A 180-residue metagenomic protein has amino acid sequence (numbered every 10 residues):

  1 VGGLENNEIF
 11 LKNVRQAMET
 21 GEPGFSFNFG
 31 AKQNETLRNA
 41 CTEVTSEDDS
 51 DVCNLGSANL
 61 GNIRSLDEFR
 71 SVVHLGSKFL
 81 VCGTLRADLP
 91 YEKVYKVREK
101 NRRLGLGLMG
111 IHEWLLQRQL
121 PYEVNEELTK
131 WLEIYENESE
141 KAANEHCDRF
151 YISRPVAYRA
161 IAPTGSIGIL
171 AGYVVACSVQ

Functional and structural regions predicted by a protein language model:
V1-A31, G105-N144: Conserved, charged catalytic cores of large soluble enzymes
Q16-R118: Function-dense linear segments that define catalytic or interfacial modules in macromolecule-processing proteins
E22, T164-I167: Coil-to-beta-strand transition motifs
F29-Q33, N62, A162-T164, A171-V175: Short acidic-glycine loop/turn motifs at beta-strand connectors
R38-N39, G168-L170, V174-Q180: Gly/Pro-rich active-site capping loops and adjacent beta-alpha segments that organize cofactor/substrate pockets
L75-Y95, E99, G110, L115-T164 (+1 more regions): Internal maturation/activation junctions in enzymes
